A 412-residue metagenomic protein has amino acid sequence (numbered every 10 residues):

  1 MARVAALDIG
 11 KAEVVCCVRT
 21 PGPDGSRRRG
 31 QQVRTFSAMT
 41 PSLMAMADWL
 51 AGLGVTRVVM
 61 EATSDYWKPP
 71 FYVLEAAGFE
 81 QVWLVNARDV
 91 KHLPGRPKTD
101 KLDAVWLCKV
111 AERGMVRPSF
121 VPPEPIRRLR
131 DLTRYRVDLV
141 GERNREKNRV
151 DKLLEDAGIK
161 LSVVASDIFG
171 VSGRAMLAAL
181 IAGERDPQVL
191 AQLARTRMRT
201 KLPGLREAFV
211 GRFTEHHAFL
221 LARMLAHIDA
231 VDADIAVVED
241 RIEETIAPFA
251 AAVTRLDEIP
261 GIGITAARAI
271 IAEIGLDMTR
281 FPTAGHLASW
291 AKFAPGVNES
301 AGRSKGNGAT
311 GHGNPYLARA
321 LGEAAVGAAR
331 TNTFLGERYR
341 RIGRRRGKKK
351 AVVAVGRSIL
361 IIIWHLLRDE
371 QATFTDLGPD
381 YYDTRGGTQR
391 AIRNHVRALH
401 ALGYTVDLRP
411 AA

Functional and structural regions predicted by a protein language model:
M1-A412: A detector of single, family-specific signature residues that are central to catalytic or substrate-handling motifs
